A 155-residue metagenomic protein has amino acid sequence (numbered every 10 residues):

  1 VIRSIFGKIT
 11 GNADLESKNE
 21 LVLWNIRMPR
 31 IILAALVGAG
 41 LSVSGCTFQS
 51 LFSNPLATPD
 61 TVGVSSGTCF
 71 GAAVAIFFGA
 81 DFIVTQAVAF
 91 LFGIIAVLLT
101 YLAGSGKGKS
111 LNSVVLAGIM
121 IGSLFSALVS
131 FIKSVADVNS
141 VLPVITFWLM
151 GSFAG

Functional and structural regions predicted by a protein language model:
V1-G155: Alpha-helical transmembrane segments in inner-membrane proteins
